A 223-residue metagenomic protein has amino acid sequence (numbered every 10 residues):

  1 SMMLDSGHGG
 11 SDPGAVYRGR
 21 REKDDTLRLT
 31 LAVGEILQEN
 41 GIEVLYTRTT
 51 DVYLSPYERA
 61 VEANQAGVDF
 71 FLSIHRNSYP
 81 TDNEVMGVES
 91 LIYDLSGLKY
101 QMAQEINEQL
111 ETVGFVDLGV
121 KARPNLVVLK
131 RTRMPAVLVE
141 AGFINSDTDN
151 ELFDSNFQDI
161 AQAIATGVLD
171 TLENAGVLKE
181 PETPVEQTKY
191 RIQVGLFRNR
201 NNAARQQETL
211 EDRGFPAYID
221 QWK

Functional and structural regions predicted by a protein language model:
S1-G19: Short glycine-rich His-centered loop
S6, R48-T49, I92, V194-L196: Short glycine-centered, acidic/aromatic-flanked micro-motifs in structured strand/loop junctions that mark active-site
A15, V52, I192: Generic anion/oxyanion-binding catalytic loop in active/binding sites
V16-K23, F197-N202: Periplasmic OmpA-like peptidoglycan-binding domain that tethers envelope proteins to the cell wall
R20, D24-P184: Active-site-proximal helix/loop segments of hydrolytic enzymes
P181-K223: Solvent-exposed beta-strand motifs enriched in subsets of small alpha/beta binding domains, especially certain
